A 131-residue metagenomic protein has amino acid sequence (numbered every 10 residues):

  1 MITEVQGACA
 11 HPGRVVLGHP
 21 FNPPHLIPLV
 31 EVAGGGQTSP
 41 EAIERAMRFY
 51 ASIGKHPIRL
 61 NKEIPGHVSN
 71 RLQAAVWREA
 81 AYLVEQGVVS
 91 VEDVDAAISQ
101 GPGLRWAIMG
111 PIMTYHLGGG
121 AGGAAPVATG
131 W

Functional and structural regions predicted by a protein language model:
M1-R71: Rossmann-fold dinucleotide-binding core
P28-L29, V76-A80, P111, V127-W131: A general alpha-helix detector
P40, E44, N70, A74 (+3 more regions): Electropositive phosphate-/nucleotide-binding environments in soluble metabolic enzymes
M47, A80-A81, A96: Short glycine-/small-residue-rich flexible loop motifs, especially phosphate/cofactor-binding loops
A51-A75, V89-D95, M109-L117: Conserved Rossmann-fold dehydrogenase catalytic segment
Y82-S90: C-terminal regulatory/interaction module of P-loop NTP-utilizing enzymes
I98-G101: Small-residue-rich helix-loop
G103-W131: Interdomain hinge/lid region at the active-site interface of Rossmann-like NAD(P)-dependent oxidoreductases
